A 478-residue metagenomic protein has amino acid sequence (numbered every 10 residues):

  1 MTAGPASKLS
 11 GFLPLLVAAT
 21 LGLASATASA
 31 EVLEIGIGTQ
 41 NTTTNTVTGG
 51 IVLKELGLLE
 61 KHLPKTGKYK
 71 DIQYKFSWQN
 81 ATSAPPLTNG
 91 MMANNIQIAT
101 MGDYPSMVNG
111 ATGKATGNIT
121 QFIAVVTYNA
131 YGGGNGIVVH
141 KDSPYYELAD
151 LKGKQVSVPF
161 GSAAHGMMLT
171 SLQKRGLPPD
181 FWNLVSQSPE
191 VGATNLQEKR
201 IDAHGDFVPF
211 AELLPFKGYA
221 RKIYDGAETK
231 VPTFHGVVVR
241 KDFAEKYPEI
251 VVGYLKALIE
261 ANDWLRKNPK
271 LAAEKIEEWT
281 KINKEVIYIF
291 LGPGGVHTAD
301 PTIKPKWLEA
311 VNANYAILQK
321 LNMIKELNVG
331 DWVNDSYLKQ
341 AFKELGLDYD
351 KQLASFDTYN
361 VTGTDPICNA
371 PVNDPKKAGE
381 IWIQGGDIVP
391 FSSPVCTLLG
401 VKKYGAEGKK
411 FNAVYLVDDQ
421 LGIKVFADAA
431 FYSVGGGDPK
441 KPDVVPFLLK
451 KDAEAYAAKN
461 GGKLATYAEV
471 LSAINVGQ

Functional and structural regions predicted by a protein language model:
G11-A24: Bacterial N-terminal signal peptides
S25-S29: N-terminal signal peptide c-region/cleavage motif recognized by signal peptidases
E31-P178, N183-S186, D202, V231: Short, glycine-/small- and polar/acidic-enriched structural segments that line small-molecule recognition paths
T43-T44, Y247-K325: Secondary-structure end/capping motifs
K70-I72, Q155, P159-T170, K256-F290 (+2 more regions): Ligand-binding clefts/hinges and TM-proximal coupling segments of bilobed small-molecule sensing domains
L184-V185, P189-T280, V395, K403-A413 (+1 more regions): Pocket-lining segment of extracytoplasmic ligand-binding domains
Q319-T362: Conserved C-terminal helix/tail region of periplasmic/extracytoplasmic solute-binding proteins
D365-C368: Short cysteine-rich clusters marking metal-coordination/redox-active sites
